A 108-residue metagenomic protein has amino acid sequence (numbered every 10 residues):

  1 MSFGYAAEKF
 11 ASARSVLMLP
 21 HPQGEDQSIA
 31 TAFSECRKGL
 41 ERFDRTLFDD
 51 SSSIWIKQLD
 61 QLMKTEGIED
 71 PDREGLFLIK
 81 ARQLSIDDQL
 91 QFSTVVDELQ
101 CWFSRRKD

Functional and structural regions predicted by a protein language model:
M1-S34, S93-Q100: Short terminal alpha-helical segments
S2, L17-H21, E25, D44-S51 (+1 more regions): Non-transmembrane, amphipathic alpha-helical segments
A6-E8, A13, C36, T46 (+4 more regions): Generic signature of intrinsically disordered, low-complexity segments enriched in small/polar residues
R14, R37, I56-L59, T65 (+3 more regions): Generic N-terminal initiation segments characterized by hydrophobic and/or small/turn-forming residues
L19-I68: Amphipathic alpha-helical interaction modules
P71-D108: Amphipathic alpha-helical binding modules
